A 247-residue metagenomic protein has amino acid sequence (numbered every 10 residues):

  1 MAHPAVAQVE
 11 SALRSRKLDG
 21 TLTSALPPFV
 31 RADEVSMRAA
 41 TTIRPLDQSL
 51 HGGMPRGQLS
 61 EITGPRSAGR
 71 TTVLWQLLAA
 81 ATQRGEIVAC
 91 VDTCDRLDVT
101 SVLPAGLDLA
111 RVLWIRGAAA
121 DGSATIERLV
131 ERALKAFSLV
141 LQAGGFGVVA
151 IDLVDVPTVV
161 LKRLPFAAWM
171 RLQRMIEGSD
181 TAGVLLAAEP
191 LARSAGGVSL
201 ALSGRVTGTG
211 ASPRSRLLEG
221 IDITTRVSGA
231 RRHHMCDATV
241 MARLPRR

Functional and structural regions predicted by a protein language model:
M1-C90, P104-L107, H233, R246-R247: Detector for small/aliphatic-rich hydrophobic stretches
A5, R38, T42-P45, P55-Q58 (+5 more regions): Helical mechanochemical/support elements of P-loop NTPase systems and associated helical scaffolds
R16, S49-G53, A80-R84, P104-A105 (+4 more regions): Conserved, well-folded catalytic cores of nucleic-acid-processing and energy-transducing macromolecular machines
S60-I62, A89-V91, L113-I115, V184 (+1 more regions): Hydrophobic/aromatic beta-strand patches that form the interior of the parallel beta-sheet core in alpha/beta enzyme
P65, T93, L153, A187-A188: Fold-independent oxyanion-binding glycine-rich loops and adjacent beta-strand/coil segments at enzyme active sites
Q76, R84-V159: Conserved inter-motif catalytic segment of the P-loop NTP-binding fold
T100, V160-L161, S194-G197: Short glycine-/acidic-enriched loop or helix-start segments at secondary-structure transitions that form or flank
P165, Q173-R247: Phosphate-binding/switch region of NTP-binding enzymes
